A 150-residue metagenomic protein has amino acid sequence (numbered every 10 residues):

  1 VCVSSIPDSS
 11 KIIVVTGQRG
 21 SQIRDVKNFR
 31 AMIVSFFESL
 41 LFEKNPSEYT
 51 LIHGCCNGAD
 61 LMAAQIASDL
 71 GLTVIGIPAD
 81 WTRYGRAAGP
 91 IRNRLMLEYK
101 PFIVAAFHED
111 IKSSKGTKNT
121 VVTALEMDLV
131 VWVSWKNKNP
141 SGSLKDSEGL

Functional and structural regions predicted by a protein language model:
C2-L144: Acidic/glycine-enriched connector segments
